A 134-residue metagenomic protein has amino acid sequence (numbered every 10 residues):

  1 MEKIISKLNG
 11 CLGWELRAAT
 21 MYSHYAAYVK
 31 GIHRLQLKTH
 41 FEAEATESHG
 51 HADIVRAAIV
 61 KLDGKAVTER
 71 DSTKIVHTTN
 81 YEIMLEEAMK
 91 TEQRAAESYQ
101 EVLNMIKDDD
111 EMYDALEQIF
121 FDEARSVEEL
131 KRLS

Functional and structural regions predicted by a protein language model:
M1-S134: Iron-associated oxidoreductase/ferritin-like identity signal
